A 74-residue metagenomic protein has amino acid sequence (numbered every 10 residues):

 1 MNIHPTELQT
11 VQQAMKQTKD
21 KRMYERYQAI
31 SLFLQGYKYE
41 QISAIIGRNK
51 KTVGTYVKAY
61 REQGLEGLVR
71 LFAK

Functional and structural regions predicted by a protein language model:
M1-Y24, Q28-K74: Short, basic alpha-helical/linker "hinge" immediately adjacent to a nucleic-acid-recognition surface
